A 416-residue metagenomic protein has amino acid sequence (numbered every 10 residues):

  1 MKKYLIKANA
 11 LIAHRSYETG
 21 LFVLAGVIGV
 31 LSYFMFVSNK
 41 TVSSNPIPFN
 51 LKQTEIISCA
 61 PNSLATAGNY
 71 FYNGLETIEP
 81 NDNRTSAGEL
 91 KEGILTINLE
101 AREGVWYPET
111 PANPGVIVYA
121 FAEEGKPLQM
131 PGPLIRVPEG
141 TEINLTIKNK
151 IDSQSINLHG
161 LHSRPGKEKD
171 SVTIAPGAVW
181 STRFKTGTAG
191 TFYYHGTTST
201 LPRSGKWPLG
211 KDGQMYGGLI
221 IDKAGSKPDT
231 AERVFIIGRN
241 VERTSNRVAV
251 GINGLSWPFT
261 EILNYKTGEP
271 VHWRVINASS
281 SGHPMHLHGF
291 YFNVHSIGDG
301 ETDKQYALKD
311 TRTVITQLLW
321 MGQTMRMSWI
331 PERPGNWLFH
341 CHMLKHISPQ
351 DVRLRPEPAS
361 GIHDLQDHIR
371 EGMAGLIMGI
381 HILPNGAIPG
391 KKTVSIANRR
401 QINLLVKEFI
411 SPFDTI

Functional and structural regions predicted by a protein language model:
I6-A25: N-terminal Sec-pathway targeting helices
F34-Q154, H162-G166, S171-V179, Q214 (+5 more regions): N-terminal, post-signal-peptide metal-ligating segments of extracellular/periplasmic oxidoreductases, dominated by
G140-T141, A178, T186-F192, G268-E269 (+3 more regions): Short tyrosine-centred short linear motifs in exposed loops/low-complexity segments
N157-L158, G190-S199, R333-H346: Short, surface-exposed ligand- or partner-binding patches at beta-edge/loop junctions that are enriched in aromatics
G160-E168, T302-R312: Short beta-strand and strand-turn-strand segments in soluble, beta-rich domains
T200-L209, K345-V352: Short acidic/polar inter-strand loop motif in beta-rich domains
T244-D299, T311: Flexible, glycine-rich surface segments
H286-D310, M343-S348, L354-S360: Active/binding-pocket-proximal capping segment
